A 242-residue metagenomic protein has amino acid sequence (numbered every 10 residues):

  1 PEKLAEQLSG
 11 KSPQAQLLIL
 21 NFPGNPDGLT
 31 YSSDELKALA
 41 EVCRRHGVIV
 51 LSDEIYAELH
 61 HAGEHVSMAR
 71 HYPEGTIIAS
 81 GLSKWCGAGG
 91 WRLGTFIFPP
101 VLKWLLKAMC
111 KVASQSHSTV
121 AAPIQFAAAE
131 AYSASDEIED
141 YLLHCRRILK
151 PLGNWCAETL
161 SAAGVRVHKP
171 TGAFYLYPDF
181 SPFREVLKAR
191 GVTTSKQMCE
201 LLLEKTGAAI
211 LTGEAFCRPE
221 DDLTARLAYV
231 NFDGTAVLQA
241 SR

Functional and structural regions predicted by a protein language model:
P1-A62: Active-site phosphate-binding strand-loop segment of PLP-dependent enzymes
A5-S9, K188-V192, L201-I210, F216-R242: PLP-dependent enzyme catalytic core of the Aspartate aminotransferase-like
R45-H46, A163, T206: Helix C-cap/helix->beta junction micro-motif
E74-K150, N154, E158-L160: Conserved core segment of the aminotransferase class I/II
L82-S83, G164-V165, G213-C217: Short, solvent-exposed loop/turn elements at beta->coil junctions and helix N-caps that rim active or binding pockets
L143-A157, V167-V186, L223: Conserved glycine-rich beta-strand-loop-beta hairpin in the small C-terminal domain of fold type I
